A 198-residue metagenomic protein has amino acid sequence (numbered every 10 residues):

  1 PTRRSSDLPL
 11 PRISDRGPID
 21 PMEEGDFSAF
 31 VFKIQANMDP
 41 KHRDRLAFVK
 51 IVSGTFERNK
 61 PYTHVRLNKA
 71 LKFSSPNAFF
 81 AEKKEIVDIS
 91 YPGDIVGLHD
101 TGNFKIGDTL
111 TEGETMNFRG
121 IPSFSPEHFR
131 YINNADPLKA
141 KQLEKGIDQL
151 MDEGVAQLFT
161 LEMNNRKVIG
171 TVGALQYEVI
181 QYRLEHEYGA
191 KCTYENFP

Functional and structural regions predicted by a protein language model:
P1-P198: Structural and coupling elements of P-loop NTPases
